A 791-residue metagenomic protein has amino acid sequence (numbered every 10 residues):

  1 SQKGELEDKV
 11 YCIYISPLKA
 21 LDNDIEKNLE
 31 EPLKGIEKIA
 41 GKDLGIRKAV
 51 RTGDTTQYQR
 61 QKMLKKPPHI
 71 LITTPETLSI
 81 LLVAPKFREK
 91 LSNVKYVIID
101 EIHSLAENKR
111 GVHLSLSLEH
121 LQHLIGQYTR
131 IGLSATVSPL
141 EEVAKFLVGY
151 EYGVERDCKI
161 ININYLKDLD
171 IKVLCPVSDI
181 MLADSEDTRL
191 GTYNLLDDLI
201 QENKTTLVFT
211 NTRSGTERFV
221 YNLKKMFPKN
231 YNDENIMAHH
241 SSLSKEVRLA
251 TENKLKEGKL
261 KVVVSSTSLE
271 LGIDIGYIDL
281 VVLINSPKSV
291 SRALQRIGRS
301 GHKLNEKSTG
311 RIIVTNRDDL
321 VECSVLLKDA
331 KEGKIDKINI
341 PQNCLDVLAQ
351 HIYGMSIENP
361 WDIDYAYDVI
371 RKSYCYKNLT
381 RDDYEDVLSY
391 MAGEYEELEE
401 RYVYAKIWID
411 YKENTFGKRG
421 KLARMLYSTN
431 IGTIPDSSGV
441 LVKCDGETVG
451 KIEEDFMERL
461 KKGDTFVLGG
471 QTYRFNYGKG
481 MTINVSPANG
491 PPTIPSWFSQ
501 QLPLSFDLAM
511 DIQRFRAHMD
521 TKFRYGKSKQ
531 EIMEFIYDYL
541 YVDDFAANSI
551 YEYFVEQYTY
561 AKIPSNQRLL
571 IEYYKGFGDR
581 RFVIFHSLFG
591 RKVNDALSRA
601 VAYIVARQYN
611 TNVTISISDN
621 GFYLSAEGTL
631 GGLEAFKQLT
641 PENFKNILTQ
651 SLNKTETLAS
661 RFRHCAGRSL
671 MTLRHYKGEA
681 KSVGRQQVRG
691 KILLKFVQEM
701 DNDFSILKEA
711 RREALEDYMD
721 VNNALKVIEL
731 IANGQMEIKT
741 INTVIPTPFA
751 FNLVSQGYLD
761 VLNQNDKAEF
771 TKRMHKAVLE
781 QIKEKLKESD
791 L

Functional and structural regions predicted by a protein language model:
S1-N414: Helicase motor core with emphasis on the C-terminal RecA-like subdomain
P139-E142, E151-Y152, D179-L190, A405-M457 (+1 more regions): A contiguous, basic/glycine-rich beta-loop/short-helix subdomain that forms a polymer-engagement track
L174, N211, E454, G478 (+2 more regions): Surface loops and adjacent helix of pleckstrin homology
Y367-I370, Y374-G439, I452-E453, P495-W497 (+1 more regions): Extended, highly charged accessory segments
F416, K479-S496: Short, solvent-exposed secondary-structure boundary/capping segments
G463, L468-G469: Loop/turn positions that initiate beta-strands
Q471-G478: Short beta-strand-centered aromatic/proline hotspots
